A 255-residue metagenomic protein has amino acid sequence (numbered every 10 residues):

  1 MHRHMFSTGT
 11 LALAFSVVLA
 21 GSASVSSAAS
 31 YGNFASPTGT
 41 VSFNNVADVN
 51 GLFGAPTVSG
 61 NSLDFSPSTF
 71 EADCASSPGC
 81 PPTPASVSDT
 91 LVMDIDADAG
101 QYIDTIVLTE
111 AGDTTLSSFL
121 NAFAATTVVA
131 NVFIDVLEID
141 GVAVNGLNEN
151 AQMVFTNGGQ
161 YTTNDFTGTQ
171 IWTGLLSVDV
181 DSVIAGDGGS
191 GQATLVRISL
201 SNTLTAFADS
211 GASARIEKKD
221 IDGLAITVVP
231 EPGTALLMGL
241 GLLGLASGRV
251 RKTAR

Functional and structural regions predicted by a protein language model:
H2-S30, I221-L240: Short, threonine-centered small-residue motifs that mark membrane-proximal processing/anchoring sites and TM-junction
S7, V17-L19, V25, E71 (+5 more regions): A generic structural micro-environment signature that highlights single residues at secondary-structure boundaries
A29-V58, S62-V228: Helix-boundary and membrane-interface capping/anchor signal
L243: Conserved Rossmann-like nucleotide-cofactor binding loop
A246-R255: C-terminal membrane-anchoring or membrane-association module
